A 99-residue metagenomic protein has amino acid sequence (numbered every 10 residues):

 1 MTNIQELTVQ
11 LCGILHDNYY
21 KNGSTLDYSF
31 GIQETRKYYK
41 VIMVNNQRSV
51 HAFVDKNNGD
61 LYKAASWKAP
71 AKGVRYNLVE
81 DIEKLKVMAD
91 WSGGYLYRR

Functional and structural regions predicted by a protein language model:
M1-T25: Short, non-transmembrane alpha-helical segments in secretory-pathway proteins
K21, S29, A71, W91-S92: Intrinsically disordered, low-complexity segments enriched in small/polar residues
L26, E34, Y76, L96-Y97: Polar low-complexity intrinsically disordered regions enriched in Ser/Thr and small residues
L26-F53: Exposed beta-strand-loop-beta-strand "reactive/processing" segments of non-cytosolic proteins
Q47, N57, A69-P70: Catalytic phosphate/metal-binding cores of nucleic-acid and nucleotide-processing enzymes, i.e., regions that mediate
V50-A64: A short, surface-exposed beta-strand/turn
L61-K86: A short, surface-exposed interaction/processing loop segment used at functional sites
E80-R99: Short, Lys/Arg-rich amphipathic alpha-helical interaction segments that bind nucleic acids or acidic protein surfaces
